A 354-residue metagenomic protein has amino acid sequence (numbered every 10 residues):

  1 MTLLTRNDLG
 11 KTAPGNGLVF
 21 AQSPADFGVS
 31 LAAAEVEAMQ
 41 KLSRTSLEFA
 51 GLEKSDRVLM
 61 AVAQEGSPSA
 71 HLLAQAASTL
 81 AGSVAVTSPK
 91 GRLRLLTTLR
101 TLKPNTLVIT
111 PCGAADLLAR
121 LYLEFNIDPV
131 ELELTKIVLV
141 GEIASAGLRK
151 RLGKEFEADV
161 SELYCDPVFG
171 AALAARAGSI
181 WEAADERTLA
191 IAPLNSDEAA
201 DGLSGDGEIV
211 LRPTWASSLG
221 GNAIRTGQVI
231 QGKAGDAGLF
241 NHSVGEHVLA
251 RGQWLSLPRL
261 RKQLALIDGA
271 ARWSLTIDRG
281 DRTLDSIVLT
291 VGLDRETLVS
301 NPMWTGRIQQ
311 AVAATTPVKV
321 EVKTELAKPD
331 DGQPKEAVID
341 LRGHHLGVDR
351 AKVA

Functional and structural regions predicted by a protein language model:
T2-L134, V140-E155, S161, F169 (+1 more regions): Active-site phosphate/ATP/adenylate-binding loop shared across adenylate-forming ligases
P89-A354: Active-site glycine/GP-rich loop and adjacent strand/helix microenvironment that borders small-molecule binding pockets
